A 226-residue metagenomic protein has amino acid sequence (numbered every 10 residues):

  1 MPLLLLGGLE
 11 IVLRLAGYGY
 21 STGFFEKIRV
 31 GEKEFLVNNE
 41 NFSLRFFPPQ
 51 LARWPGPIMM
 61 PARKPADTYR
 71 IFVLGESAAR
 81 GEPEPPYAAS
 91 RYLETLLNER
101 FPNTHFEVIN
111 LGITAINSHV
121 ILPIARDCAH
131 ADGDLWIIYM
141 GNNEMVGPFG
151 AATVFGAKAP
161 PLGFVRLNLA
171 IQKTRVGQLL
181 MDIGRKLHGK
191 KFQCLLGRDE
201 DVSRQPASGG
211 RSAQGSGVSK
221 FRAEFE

Functional and structural regions predicted by a protein language model:
M1-V12: Hydrophobic membrane-insertion alpha-helices, especially the h-region of bacterial N-terminal signal peptides
Y18-F101: Membrane/wall-proximal cationic-aromatic binding patches
R70-V73, E107-G112, L135-Y139: Structural recognition of the beta-strand scaffold that forms the well-ordered cores of secreted hydrolase catalytic
S77-E84, N110-L111, G215-R222: Second-shell loop/turn segments in exported
S77-R80, I113-S118, N142-G147: Solvent-exposed loop/turn segments at secondary-structure junctions within structured extracellular/periplasmic domains
V108, I113-A125: Structural motif
I121-L135: Short, well-structured alpha-helical segments in soluble
N142-E226: Serine-dependent acyl-ester chemistry module
